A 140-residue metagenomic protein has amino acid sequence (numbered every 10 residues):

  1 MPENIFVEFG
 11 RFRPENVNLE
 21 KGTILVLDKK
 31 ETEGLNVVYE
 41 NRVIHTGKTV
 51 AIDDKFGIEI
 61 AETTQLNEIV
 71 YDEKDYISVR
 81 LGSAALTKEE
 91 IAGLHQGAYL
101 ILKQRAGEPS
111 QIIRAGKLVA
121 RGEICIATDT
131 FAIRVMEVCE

Functional and structural regions predicted by a protein language model:
M1-E140: N-terminal auxiliary interaction/assembly segments of multi-subunit proteins
